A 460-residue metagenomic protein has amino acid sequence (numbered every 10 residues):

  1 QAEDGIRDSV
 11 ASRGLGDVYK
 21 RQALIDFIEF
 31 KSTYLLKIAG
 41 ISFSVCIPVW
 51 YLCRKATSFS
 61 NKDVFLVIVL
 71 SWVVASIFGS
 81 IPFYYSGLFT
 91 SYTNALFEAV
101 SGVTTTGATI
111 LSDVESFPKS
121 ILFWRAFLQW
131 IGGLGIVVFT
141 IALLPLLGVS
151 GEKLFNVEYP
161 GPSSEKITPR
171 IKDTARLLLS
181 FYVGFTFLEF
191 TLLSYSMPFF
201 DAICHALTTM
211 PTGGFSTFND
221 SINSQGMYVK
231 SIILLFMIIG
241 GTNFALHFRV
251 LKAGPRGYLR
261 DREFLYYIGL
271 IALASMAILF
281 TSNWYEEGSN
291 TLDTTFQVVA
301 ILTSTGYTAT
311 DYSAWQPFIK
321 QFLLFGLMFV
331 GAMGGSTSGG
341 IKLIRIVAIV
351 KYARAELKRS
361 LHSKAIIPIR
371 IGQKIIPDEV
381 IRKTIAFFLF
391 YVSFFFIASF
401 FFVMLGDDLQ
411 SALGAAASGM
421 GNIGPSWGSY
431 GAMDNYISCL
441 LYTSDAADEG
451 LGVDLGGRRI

Functional and structural regions predicted by a protein language model:
Q1-A2: Right-handed beta-helix
R7-S444, R458: Membrane-proximal intracellular helices of multi-pass ion channels
D445-I460: Short "domain-exit" segments at the C-terminal end of structured domains
